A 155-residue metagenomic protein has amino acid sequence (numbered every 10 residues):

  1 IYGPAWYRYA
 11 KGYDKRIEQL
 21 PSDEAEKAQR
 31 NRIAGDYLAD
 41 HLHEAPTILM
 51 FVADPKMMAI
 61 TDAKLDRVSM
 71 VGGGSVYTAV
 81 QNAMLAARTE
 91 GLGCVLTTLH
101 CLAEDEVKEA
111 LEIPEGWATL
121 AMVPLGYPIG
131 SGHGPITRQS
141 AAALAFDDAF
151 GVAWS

Functional and structural regions predicted by a protein language model:
I1-V76: Glycine/small-residue-rich phosphate/adenosyl-binding loop
Y2-G3, K64-L65, A110-L111, I136-Q139: Short, glycine/charged-enriched secondary-structure capping and boundary segments
R32-Y37, V107-A110, G132: Glycine-rich, charged/polar anion/phosphate-binding loops that engage phosphate groups from diverse ligands
D40-H43, R88-T89, L111-E115, I136-R138: Solvent-exposed alpha-helices and their adjacent loops that cap or buttress functional pockets in soluble metabolic
P46-I48, C94, A118-L120: Structural motif
L49, P55-E109: Small-aliphatic-rich amphipathic alpha-helix that forms the alpha element of a beta-alpha
V107-P124: Short, conserved aromatic-histidine micro-motifs
L120-S155: C-terminal helix-cap and adjacent tail motif
